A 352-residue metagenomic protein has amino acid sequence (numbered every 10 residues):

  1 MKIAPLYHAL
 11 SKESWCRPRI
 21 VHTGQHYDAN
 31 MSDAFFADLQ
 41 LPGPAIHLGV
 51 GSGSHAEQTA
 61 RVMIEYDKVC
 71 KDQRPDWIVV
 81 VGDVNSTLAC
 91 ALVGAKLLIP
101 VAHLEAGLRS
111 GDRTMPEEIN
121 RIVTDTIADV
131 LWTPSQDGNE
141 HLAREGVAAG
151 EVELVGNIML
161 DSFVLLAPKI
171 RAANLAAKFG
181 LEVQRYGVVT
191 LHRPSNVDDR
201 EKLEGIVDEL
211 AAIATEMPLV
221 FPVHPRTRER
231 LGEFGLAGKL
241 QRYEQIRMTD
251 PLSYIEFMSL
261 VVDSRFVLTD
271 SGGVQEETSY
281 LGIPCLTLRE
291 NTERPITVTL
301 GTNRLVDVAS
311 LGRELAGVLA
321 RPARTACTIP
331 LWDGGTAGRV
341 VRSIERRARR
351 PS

Functional and structural regions predicted by a protein language model:
M1-L219, T227-S352: Nucleotide-activated sugar donor-binding and catalytic core shared by glycosyltransferases and related lipid-linked
H224: Conserved C-terminal portion of the radical SAM core fold that forms the substrate/S-adenosylmethionine-binding
